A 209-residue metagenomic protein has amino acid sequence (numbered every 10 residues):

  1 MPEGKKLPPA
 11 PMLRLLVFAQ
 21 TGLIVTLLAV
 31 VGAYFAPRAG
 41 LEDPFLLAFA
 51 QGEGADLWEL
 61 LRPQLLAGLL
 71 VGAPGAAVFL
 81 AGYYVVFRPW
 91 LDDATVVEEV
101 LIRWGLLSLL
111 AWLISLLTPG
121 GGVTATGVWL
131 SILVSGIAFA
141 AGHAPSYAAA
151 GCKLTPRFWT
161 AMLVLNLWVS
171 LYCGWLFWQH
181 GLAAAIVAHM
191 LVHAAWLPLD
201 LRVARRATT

Functional and structural regions predicted by a protein language model:
M1-L91, L107, A111, S115 (+1 more regions): Specific transmembrane helices
D92-T209: Transmembrane helix-loop-helix hairpins at the membrane interface of multi-pass integral membrane proteins
